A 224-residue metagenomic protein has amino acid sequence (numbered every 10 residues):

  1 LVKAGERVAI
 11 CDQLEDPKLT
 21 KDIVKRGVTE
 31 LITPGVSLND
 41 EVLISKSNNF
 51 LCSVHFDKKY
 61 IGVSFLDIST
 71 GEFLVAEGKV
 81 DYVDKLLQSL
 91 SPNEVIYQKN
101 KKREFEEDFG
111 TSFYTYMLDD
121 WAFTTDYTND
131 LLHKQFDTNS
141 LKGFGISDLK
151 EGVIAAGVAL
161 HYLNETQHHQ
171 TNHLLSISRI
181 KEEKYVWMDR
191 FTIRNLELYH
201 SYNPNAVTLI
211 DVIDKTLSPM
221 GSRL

Functional and structural regions predicted by a protein language model:
V2-L224: Charged catalytic and DNA/RNA-contacting regions of genome-maintenance and nucleic-acid-processing enzymes
